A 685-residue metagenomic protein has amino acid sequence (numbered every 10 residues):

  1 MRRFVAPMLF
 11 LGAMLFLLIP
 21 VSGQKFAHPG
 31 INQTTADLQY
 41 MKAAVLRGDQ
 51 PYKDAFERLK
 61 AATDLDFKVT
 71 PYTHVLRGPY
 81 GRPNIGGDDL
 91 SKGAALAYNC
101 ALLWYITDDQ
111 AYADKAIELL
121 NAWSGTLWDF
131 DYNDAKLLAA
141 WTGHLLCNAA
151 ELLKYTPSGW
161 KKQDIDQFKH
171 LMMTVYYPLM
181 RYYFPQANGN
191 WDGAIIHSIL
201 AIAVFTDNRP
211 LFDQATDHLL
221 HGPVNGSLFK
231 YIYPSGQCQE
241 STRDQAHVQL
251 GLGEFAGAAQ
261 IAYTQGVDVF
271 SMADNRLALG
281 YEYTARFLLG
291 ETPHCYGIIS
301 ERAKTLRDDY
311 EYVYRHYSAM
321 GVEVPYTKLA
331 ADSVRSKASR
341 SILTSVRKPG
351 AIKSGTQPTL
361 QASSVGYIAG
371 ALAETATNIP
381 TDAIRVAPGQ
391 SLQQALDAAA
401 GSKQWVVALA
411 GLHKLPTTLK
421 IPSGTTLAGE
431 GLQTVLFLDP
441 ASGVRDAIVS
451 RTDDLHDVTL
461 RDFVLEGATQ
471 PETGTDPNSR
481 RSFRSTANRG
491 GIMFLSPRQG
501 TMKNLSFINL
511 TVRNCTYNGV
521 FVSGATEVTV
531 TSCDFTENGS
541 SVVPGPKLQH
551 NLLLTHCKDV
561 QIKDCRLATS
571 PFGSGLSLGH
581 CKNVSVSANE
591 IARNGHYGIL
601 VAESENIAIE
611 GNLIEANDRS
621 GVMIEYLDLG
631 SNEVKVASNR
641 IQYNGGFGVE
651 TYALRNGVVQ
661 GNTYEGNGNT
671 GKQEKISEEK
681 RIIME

Functional and structural regions predicted by a protein language model:
M1-K25: Bacterial Sec-dependent N-terminal signal peptides
G23-P185, Q239, I261-T264, V269-A373: Extracellular glycan-targeting catalytic surfaces
A203-H294: Long, repeat-rich segments with strong aromatic
A371-A398: Right-handed parallel beta-helix/beta-solenoid
Q393, D397-G401, L412-A428, V435-D462 (+3 more regions): Extracellular beta-strand-rich solenoid/capping regions of secreted or surface-exposed proteins that bind or remodel
T426, A447-D462, N488-I508, G524-S532 (+6 more regions): Surface-exposed loop/turn motifs in large extracellular/passenger domains
P440-R451, T473-R498, N514-F521, V542-T555 (+5 more regions): Extracellular beta-strand/beta-solenoid scaffold signature
